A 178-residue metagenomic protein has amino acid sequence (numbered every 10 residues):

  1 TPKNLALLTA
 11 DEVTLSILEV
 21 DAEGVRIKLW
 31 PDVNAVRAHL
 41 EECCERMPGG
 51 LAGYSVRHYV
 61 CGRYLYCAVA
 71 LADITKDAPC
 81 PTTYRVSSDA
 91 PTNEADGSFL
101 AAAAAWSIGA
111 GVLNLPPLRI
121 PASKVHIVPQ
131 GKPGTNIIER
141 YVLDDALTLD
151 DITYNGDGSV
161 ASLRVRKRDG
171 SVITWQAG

Functional and structural regions predicted by a protein language model:
T1-R26: N-terminal, Lys/Arg- and Ser/Thr-rich interaction peptides
L29-D32: N-terminal helical submodule of small eukaryotic multi-pass membrane proteins
N34-G178: Positively charged, aromatic-enriched nucleic acid-contacting surfaces
